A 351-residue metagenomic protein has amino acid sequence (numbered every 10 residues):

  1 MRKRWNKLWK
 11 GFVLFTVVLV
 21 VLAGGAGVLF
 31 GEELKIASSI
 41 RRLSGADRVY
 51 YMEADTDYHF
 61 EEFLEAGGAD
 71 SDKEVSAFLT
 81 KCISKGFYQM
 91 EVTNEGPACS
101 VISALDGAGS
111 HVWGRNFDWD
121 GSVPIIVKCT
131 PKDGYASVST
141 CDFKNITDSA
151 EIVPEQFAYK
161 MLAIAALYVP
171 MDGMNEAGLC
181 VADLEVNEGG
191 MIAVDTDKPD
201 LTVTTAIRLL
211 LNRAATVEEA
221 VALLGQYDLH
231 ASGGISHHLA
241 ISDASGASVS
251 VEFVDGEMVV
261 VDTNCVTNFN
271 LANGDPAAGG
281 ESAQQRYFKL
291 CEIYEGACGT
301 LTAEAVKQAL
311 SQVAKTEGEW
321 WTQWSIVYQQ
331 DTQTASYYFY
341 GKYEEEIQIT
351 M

Functional and structural regions predicted by a protein language model:
M1-K3: Juxtamembrane low-complexity tails/linkers enriched in Ser/Thr-Pro and polybasic
W5, W9, V18-R208, N212 (+1 more regions): N-terminal mature-domain region immediately after signal-peptide cleavage in secreted/organellar precursors
A182, E188-A314, E319-T322: A surface/extracellular/periplasmic glyco- and lipid-processing/surface-interacting theme
